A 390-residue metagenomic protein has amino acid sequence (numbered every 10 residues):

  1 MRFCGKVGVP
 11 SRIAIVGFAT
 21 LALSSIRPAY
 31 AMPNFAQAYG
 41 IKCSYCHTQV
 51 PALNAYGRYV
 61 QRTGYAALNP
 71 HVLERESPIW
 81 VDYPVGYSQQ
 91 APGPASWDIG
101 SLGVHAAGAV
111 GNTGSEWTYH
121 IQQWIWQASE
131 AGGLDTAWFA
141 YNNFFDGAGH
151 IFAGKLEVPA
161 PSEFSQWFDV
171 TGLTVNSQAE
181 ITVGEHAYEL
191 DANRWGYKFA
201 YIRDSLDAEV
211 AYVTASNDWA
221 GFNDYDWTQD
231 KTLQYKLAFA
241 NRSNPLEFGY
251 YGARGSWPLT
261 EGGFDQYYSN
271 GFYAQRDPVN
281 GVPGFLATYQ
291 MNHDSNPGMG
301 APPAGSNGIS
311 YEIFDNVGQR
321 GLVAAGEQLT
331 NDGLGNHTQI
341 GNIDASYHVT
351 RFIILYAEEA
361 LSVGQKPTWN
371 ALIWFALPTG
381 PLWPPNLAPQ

Functional and structural regions predicted by a protein language model:
V16, T20-A29: C-terminal segment of classical bacterial N-terminal signal peptides
A36, L53-Y56, R75-V81, V85-Y87 (+6 more regions): Outer membrane beta-barrel
I41-V50: The canonical Cys-X-X-Cys-His
K42, P367-Q390: Outer-membrane beta-barrel "beta-signal"
E74-E76, A95-I99, E130-L134, Y188-A192 (+6 more regions): Transmembrane beta-barrel outer-membrane domains
G86-P92, W124-S129, V158-S162, V213-N223 (+5 more regions): Sequence/structural signature of outer-membrane beta-barrel proteins
G103-H105, W138-Y141, K198-A200, K236-A238 (+5 more regions): Outer-membrane beta-barrel architecture
T228-D230, Y235-G335, P389-Q390: Detector for outer-membrane/organellar transmembrane beta-barrel domains, recognizing the amphipathic beta-strand
